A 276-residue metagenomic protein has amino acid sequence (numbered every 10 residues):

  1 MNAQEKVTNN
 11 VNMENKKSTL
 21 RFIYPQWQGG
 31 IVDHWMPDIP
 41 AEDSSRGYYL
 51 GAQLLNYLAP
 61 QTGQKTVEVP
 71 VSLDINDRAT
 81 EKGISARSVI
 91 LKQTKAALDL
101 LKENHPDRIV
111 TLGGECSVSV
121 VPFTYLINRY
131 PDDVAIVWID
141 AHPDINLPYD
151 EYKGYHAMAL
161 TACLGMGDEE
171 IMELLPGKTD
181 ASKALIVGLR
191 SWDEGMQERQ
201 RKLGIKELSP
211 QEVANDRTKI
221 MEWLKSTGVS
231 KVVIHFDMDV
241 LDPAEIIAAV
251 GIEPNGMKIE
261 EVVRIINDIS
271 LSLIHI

Functional and structural regions predicted by a protein language model:
M1-A3: Bacterial Sec-dependent N-terminal signal peptides
N12-L273: Conserved alpha-helical scaffold segments that buttress catalytic/binding sites
